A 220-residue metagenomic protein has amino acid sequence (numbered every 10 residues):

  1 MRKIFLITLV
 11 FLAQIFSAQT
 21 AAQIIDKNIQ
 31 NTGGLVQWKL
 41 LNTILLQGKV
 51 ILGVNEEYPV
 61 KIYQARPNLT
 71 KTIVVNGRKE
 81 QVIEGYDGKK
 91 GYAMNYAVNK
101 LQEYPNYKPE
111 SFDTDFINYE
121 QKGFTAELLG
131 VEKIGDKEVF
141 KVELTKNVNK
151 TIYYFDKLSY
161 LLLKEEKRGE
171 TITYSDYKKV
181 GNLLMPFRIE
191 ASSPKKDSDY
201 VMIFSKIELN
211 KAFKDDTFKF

Functional and structural regions predicted by a protein language model:
M1-Q23: Bacterial Sec-dependent N-terminal signal peptides
F11, L52, A65-R66, N76-R78 (+3 more regions): A generic beta-sheet turn/junction motif
Q19-I24, Q30, Q37, G85-I152 (+3 more regions): Flexible, processing/modification-adjacent segments and terminal tails in exported/periplasmic/extracellular proteins
A22-A97: N-terminal mature ectodomain segment of secretory-pathway/periplasmic proteins
K49, L129-E132, Y177: Short, solvent-exposed loop/turn elements at beta->coil junctions and helix N-caps that rim active or binding pockets
E57-K61, Q81-I83, L101, I152 (+2 more regions): Well-ordered beta-strand positions in beta-sheet-rich domains
I62-L69, D87-K90, Y107-P109, D156-S159 (+2 more regions): A short, sequence-level motif marking secondary-structure junctions
E138-F218: Gly/Pro-enriched, hydrophobic low-complexity segments that function as extracytoplasmic propeptides/linkers
